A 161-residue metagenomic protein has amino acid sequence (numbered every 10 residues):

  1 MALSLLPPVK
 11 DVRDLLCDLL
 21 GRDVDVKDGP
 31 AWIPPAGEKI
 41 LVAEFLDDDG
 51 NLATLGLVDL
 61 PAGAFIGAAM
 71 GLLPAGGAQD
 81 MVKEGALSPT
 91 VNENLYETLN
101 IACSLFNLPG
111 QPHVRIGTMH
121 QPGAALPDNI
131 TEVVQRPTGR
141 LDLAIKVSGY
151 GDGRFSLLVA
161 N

Functional and structural regions predicted by a protein language model:
M1-N161: N-terminal auxiliary interaction/assembly segments of multi-subunit proteins
